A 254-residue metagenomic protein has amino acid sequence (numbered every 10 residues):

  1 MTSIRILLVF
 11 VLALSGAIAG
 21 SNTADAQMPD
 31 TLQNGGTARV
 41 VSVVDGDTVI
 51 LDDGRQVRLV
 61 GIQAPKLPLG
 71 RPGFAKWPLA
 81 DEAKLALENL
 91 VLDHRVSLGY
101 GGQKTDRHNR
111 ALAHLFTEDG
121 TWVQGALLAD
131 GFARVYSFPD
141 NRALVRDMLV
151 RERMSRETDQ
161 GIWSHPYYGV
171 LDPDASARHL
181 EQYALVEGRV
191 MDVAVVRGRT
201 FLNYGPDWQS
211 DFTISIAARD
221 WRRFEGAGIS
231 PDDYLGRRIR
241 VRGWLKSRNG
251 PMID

Functional and structural regions predicted by a protein language model:
T2-L8, I18-D254: Small beta-barrel nucleic-acid-binding modules, primarily SNase/OB-fold domains and secondarily Tudor-like barrels
